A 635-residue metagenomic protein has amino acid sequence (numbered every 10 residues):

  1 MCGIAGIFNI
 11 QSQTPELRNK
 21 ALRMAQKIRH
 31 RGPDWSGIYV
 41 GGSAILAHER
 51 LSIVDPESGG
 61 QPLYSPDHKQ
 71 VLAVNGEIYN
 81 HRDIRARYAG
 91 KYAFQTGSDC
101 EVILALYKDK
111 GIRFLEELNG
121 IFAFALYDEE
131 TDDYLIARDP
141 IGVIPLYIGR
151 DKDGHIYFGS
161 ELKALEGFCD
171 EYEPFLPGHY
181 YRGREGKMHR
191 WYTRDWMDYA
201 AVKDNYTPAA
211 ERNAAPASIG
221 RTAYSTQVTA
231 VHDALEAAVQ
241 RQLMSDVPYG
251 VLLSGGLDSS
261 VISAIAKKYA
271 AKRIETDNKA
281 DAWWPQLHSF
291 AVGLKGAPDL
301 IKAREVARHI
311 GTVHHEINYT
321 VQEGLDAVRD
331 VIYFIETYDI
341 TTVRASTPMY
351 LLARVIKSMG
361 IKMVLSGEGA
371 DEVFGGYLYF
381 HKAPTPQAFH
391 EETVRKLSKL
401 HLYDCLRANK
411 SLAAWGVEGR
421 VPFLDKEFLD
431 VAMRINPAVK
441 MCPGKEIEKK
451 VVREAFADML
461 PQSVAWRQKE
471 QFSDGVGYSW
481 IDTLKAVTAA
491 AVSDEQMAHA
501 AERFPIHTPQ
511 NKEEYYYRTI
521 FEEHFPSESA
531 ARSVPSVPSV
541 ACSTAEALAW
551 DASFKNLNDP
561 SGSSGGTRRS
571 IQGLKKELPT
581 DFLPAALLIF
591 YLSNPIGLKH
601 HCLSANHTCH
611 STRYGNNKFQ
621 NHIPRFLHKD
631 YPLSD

Functional and structural regions predicted by a protein language model:
M1, A214-A217, T222, S358-L365 (+7 more regions): Adenosyl-5′-phosphate
M1-Y338: Cysteine-centered catalytic environments shared across enzyme families
N9-S12, I121, S346, H401-L406 (+1 more regions): Short, motif-level signal for alpha-helix interfacial/capping segments enriched in acidic residues and aromatics/proline
L17, T96-D99, L118, Q227 (+10 more regions): Hydrophobic (often cysteine-bearing) scaffold residues that line and stabilize catalytic clefts of nucleotide/cofactor
L104-A105, S260-A264, A353-R354, G375 (+1 more regions): Short, hydrophobic alpha-helix immediately C-terminal to the catalytic nucleophile
V292-A353, Y379-A388, K410-S411, R434-C442 (+1 more regions): ATP-dependent adenylate-handling ligase core
I361-D371, Y377: Short acidic/histidine-rich active-site segments
C602-N616: Compositionally biased, low-complexity peptide segments typical of secreted/host-interacting small proteins
